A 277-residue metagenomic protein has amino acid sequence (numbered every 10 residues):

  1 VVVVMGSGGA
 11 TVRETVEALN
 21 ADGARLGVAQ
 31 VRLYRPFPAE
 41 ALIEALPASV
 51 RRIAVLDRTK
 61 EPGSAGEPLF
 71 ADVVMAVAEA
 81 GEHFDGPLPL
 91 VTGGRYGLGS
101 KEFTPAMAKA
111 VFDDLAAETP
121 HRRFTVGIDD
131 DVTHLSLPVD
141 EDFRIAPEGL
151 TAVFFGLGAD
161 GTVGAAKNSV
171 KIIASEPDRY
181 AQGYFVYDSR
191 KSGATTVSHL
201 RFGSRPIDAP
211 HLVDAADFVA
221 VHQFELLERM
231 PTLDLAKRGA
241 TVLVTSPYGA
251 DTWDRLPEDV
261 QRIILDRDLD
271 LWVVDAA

Functional and structural regions predicted by a protein language model:
V1, R13, L135-G149: Glycine-/acidic-rich phosphate or pyrophosphate-binding loops and their flanking alpha/beta elements
V3-A24, F37-L42: Redox- and metal-dependent alpha/beta enzyme cores, enriched for Fe-S-associated oxidoreductases and cofactor-handling
E14-V28, E79, I172-D178, D266: Short helix-loop-beta junction
T15, A41-A45, R229-D234: A short acidic, amphipathic alpha-helical/loop segment
D22-R52: Core nucleotide-handling region used for phosphoryl-transfer chemistry
P36-F37, R52, L56-E67, E148-G158 (+1 more regions): Active-site cofactor/cluster-binding pocket
R52-R144, D259-R262, V273-A277: Peripheral docking tails and interdomain loops at the edges of cofactor- or intermediate-handling domains
